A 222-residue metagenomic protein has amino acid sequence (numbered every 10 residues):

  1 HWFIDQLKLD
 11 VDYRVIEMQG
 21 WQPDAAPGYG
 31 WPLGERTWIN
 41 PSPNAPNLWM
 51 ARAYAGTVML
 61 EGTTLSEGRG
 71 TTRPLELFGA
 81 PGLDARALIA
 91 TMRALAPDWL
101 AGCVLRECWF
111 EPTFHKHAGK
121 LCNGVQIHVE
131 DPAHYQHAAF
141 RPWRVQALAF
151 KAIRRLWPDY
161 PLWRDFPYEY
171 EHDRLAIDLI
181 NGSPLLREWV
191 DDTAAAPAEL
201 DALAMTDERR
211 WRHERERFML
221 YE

Functional and structural regions predicted by a protein language model:
H1-W21: Conserved, well-structured core segments that form the ligand-binding/active-site neighborhood of functional domains
I4-L9, P97, R154-P158, E216: Generic secondary-structure signature for well-ordered alpha-helical cores
D10-Y13, T72-P74, G124: Extracellular structured ligand-interaction cores
V15, R164-Y168, E222: Short coil/turn segments at secondary-structure boundaries
W21-H117: Glycine-rich, aromatic-lined ligand/substrate-binding cores of catalytic and carbohydrate-binding domains
G79-D201: Conserved functional hotspot residues or short segments at active or partner-binding sites across diverse domains
R187-E222: Extracellular low-complexity, O-glycosylation-prone Ser/Thr/Pro/Gly-rich "stalks" and linkers flanking catalytic
